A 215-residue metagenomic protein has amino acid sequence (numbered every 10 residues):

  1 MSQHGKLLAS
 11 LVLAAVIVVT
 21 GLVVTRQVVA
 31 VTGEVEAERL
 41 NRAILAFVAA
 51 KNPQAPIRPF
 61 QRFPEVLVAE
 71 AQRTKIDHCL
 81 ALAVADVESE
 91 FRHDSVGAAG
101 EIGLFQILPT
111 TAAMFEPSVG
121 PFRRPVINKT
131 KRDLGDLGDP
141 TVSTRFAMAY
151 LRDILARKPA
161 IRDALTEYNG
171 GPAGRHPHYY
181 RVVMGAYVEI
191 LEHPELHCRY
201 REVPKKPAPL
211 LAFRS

Functional and structural regions predicted by a protein language model:
M1-A14: N-terminal Sec-pathway targeting helices
A15-R26: Hydrophobic alpha-helical membrane-insertion segments, chiefly the h-region of N-terminal signal peptides
V28-S215: Catalytic glycan-binding domains that act on GlcNAc-containing polysaccharides
